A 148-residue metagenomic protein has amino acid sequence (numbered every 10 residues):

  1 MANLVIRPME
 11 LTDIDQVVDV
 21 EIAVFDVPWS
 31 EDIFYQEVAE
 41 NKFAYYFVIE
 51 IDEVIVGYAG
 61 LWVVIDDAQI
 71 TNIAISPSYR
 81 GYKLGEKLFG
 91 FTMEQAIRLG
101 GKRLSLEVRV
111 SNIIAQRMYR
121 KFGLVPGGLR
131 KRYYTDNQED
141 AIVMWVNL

Functional and structural regions predicted by a protein language model:
N3-V5: Extreme N-terminal starter segment of soluble prokaryotic enzymes
P8-S78, F89-F91, Q95, L99 (+1 more regions): Acetyl-CoA-dependent GNAT
I70, L104-V108: Conserved hydrophobic beta-strand within the GNAT/NAT acetyltransferase core sheet that lines the active-site cleft
S76-S78, Y82, V110-N112: Active-site acidic-Proline motif in GNAT/NAT acetyltransferases
G81-E94, R117-K121: Conserved acetyl-CoA-binding loop-helix of GNAT-fold acetyltransferases
G85, F89, S111-A115, R132-N137: Short glycine/proline-centered loop/turn elements that form peptide/ligand docking sites
E107, R120, V125-I142: Conserved catalytic-core motifs of GNAT/GCN5-like acyltransferases
